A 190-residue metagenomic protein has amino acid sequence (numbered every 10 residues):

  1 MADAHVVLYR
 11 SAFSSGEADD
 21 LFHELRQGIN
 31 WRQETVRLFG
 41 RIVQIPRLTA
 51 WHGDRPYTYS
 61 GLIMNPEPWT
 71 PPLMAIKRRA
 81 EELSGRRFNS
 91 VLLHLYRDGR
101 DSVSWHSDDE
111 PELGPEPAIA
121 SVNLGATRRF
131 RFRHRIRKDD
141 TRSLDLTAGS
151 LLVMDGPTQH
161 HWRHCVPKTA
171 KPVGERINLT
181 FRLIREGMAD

Functional and structural regions predicted by a protein language model:
M1-D190: Non-heme Fe(II) oxygenase metal-center motifs and adjacent flexible, charged/small-residue loops
